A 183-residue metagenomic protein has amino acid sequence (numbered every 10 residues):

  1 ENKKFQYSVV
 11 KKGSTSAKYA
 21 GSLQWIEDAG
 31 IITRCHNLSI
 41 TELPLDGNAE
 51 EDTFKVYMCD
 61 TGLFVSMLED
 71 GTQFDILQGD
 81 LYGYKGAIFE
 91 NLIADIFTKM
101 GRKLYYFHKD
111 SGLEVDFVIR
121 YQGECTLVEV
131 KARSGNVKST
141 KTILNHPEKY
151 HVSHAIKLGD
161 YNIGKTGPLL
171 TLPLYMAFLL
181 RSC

Functional and structural regions predicted by a protein language model:
E1-Q122: Accessory nucleic acid-recognition modules appended to NTPase machines
S66, V137-K138, G164-P168: Switch/connector loops and helix/strand junctions flanking conserved nucleotide-binding motifs in nucleotide-processing
T72-Q73, L144-H146: Short, solvent-exposed amphipathic alpha-helical segments in soluble enzyme and RNA/protein-processing domains
E124-T126, H154: Structural motif
L127-G135: Active-site ExK catalytic segment of metal-dependent nucleases
S134-I143: Active-site-adjacent loop/helix micro-motif of nuclease/hydrolase catalytic cores
H151-G159: Short, hydrophobic beta-strand segments that form beta-sheet elements in well-ordered domains
Y161-C183: Domain-level recognition of nuclease-like catalytic cores that cleave nucleotide substrates
